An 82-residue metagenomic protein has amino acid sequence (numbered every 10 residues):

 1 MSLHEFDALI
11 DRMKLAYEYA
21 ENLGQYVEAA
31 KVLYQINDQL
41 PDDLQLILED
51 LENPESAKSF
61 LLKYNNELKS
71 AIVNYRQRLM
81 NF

Functional and structural regions predicted by a protein language model:
M1-V27: Short terminal alpha-helical segments
S2-H4, Q77-F82: Short acidic DE-rich linear segments
F6-A8, I36, Y64, Y75: Amphipathic alpha-helical coiled-coil/heptad-repeat segments
E18, N22, K31-V32, S59 (+1 more regions): Short stretches within intrinsically disordered, low-complexity N-terminal or propeptide regions
Y26-N65: Acidic, low-complexity, intrinsically disordered interaction modules
E67-L79: C-terminal amphipathic alpha-helix
